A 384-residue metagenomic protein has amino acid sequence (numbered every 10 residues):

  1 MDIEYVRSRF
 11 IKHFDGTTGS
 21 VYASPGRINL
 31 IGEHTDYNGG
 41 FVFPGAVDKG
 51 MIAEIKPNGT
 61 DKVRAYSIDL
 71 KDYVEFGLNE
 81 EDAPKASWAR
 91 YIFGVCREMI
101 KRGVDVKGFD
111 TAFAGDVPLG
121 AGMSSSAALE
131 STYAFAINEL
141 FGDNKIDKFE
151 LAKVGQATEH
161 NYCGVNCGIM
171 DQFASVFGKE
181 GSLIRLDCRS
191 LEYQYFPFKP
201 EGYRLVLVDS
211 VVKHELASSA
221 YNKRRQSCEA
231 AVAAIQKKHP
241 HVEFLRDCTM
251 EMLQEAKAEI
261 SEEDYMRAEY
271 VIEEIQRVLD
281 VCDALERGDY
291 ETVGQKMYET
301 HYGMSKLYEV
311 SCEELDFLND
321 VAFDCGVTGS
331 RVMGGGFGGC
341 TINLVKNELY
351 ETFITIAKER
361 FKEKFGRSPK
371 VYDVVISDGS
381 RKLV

Functional and structural regions predicted by a protein language model:
M1-R27, I52-K85, S182-G329, L344-V384: C-terminal nucleotide
M1-Y22, I28, G32, Y37 (+6 more regions): Gly/Ser-rich oxyanion-binding loop with an adjacent helix/lid that shapes the negatively charged ligand pocket
G39-A46, R224-R225: Short Gly/aromatic-enriched secondary-structure transition segments
P44-A46, E54-P57, R102-G103: Short, charge-rich binding segments
T111-F113, V208-S210, T341: A structural signal for short, well-ordered beta-strand segments
A128, C340-L344: FabD-like malonyl-/acyl-CoA
F337: Glycine-rich phosphate-binding loop
